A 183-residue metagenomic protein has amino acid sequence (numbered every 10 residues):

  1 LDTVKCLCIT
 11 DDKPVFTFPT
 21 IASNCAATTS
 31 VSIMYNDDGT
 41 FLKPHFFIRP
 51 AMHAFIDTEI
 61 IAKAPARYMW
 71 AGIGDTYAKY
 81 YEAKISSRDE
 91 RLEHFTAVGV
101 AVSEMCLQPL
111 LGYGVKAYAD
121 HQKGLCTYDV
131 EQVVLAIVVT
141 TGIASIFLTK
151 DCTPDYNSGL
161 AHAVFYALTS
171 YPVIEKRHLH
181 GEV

Functional and structural regions predicted by a protein language model:
L1-C8, N157: Glycine/serine-rich anion-binding loops at beta->alpha junctions that coordinate negatively charged ligand groups
D2, A22, H162: Short, flexible micro-motifs
C6-S103: A glycine/threonine-rich phosphate-anchoring loop and its flanking beta-alpha core in nucleotide/phosphate-binding
L92-V183: Active-site segments that bind and position negatively charged phosphate/pyrophosphate groups
